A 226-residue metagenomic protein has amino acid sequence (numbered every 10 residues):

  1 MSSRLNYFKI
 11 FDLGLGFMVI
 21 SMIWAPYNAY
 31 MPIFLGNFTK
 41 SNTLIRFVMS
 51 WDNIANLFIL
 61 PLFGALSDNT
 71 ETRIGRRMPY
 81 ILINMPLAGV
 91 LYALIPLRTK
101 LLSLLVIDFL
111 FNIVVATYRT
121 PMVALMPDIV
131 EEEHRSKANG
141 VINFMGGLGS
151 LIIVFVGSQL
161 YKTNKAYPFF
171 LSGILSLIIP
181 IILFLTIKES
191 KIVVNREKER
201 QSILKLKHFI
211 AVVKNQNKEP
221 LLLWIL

Functional and structural regions predicted by a protein language model:
M1-Y7, K191-I225: Juxtamembrane intracellular "pre-TM" segments in multi-pass secondary transporters
S2-A55, P220-W224: Helix-loop boundary and gating motifs at the non-cytosolic
L35-G36, L66-S67, E71, Q159-K162: Interfacial helix-cap and linker-helix signal at transmembrane-aqueous boundaries of multi-pass secondary transporters
N56, S136-Y161: Glycine-rich segments within core transmembrane alpha-helices of 12-TM secondary carriers
N69-N84: Cytoplasmic membrane-interface "Motif A"-like loop-to-helix N-cap segments of 12-TM Major Facilitator Superfamily
Y80-K100: C-terminal ends and interior cores of transmembrane alpha-helices in multi-pass membrane transporters/permeases
F109-M145: Cytoplasmic helix-loop-helix junction between adjacent transmembrane helices in 12-TM secondary transporters
Y167-L185: Symmetry-related core transmembrane helices of the 12-TM Major Facilitator Superfamily/SLC fold
